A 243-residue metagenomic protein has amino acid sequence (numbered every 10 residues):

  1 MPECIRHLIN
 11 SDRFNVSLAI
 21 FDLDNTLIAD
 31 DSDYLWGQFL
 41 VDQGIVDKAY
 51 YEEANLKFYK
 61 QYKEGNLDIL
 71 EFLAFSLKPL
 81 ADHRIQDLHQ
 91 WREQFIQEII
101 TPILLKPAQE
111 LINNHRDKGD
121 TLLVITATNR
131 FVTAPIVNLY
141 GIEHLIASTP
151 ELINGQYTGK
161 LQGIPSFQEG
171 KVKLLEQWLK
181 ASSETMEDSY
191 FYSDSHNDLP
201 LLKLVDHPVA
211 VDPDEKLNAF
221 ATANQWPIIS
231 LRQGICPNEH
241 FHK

Functional and structural regions predicted by a protein language model:
P2-N10, F14-V16, Q90-E93, Q97-L123 (+1 more regions): C-terminal cap/substrate-recognition subdomain and adjoining C-terminal extension of metal-dependent phosphatase-like
E3-E64: Active-site neighborhood of HAD-like aspartate-dependent phosphohydrolases
D22-N25, G37-V41, L73-P79, Q94-I99 (+2 more regions): Short acidic/polar alpha-helix capping motifs at helix-coil junctions
I28, D68, V124-I125: Short, surface-exposed helix-loop/turn micro-motifs enriched in polar/charged residues
I28, E64, L77-L80, A134 (+2 more regions): Amphipathic alpha-helical interaction elements
S32-D33, I45-E110, N114: A metal-dependent, Asp-based hydrolase signature
G37-Q38, L56, L77-L80, F131 (+2 more regions): Generic secondary-structure boundary signal with a strong preference for alpha-helix termini
